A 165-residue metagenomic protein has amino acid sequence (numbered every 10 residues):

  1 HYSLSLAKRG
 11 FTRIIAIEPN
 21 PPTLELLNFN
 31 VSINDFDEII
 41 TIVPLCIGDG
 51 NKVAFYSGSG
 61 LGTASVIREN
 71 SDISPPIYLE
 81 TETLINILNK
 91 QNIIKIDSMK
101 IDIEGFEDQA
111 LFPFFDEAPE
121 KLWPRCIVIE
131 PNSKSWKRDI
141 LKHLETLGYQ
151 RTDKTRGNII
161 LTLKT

Functional and structural regions predicted by a protein language model:
H1-T165: Phosphate/nucleotide-binding beta-alpha loop and adjacent structural elements of enzyme active sites
